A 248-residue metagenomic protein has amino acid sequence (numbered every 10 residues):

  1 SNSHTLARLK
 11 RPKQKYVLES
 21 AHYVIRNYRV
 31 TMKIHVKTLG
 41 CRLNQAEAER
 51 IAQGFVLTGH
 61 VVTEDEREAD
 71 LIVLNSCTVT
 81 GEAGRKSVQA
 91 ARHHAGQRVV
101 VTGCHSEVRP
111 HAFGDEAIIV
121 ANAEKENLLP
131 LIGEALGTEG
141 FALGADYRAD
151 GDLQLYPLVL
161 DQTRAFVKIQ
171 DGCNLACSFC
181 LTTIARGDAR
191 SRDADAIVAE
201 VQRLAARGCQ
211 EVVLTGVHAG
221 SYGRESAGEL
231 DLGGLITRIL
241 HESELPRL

Functional and structural regions predicted by a protein language model:
S1-K15: Extreme N-terminal basic, low-complexity initiation segments that serve as generic localization/processing leaders
T5, E126, E244-R247: Charged/polar interaction segments and conserved charged motifs
T5, V17, A21-V24: Short hydrophobic alpha-helical segments enriched in small aliphatic residues
I25-Y222, T237: Proteins enriched for Cys/Gly/acidic motifs involved in redox and nucleic-acid/cofactor modification
E225: Active-site core of PLP-dependent enzymes with the aminotransferase class I/II
G228-L248: Alpha-helix-loop-beta-strand connector modules within alpha/beta enzyme cores
